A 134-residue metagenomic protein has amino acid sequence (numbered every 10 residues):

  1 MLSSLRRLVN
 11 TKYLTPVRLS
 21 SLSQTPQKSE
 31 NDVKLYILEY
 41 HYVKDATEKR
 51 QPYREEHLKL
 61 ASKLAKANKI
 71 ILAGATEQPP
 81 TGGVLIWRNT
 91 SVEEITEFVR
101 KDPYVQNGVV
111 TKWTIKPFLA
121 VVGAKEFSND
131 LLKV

Functional and structural regions predicted by a protein language model:
L2, Y13-V134: Conserved, structured core segments of small domains
